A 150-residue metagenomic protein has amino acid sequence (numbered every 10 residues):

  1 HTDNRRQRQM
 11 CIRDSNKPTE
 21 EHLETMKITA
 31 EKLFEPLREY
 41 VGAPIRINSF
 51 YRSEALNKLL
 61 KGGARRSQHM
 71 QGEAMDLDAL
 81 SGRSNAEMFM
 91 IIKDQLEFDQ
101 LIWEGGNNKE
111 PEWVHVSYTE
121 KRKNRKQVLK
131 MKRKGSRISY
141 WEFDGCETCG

Functional and structural regions predicted by a protein language model:
H1-R8, I12: Single conserved hydrophobic/aromatic residue that forms the stacking wall/gate of nucleotide- or nucleobase-binding
N4, Q71, N108-E110: A short, structural micro-pattern
R13-I45: Helical scaffold of the NTase/Pol beta-like nucleotidyltransferase catalytic core
T29-L33, A43, L56, E73 (+2 more regions): Amphipathic alpha-helical interface surfaces
E35-G62: Extended, low-complexity, intrinsically disordered C-terminal regulatory tails of eukaryotic serine/threonine kinases
R46-N48, A74-D78, H115-S117: Structural recognition of the beta-strand scaffold that forms the well-ordered cores of secreted hydrolase catalytic
L60-L77: Active-site microenvironments of hydrolase-like enzyme catalytic domains
R66, A79-G150: Catalytic cores and adjacent binding grooves of peptidoglycan-active enzymes
